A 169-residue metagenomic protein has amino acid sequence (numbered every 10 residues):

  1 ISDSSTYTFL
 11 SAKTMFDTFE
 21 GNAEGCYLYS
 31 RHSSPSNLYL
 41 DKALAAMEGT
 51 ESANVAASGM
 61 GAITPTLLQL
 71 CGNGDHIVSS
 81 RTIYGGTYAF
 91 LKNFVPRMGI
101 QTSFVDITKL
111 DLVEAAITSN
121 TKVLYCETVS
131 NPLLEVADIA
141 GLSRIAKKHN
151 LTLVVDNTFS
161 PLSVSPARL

Functional and structural regions predicted by a protein language model:
I1-S2: Short conserved active-site loop signatures built around small residues
S5, G25-Y27, V123: Intrinsically disordered, low-complexity segments enriched in small/polar residues
S5-L10, F159: Glycine-rich beta-alpha junction loops
L10-S11, L44, I77, T128: A broad "ordered helical/assembly scaffold" signature
S11-G61, G86-N93: Conserved N-terminal alpha-helix of the aminotransferase class I/II PLP-enzyme fold
A53-L169: Conserved PLP-enzyme active-site core in the AAT-like
